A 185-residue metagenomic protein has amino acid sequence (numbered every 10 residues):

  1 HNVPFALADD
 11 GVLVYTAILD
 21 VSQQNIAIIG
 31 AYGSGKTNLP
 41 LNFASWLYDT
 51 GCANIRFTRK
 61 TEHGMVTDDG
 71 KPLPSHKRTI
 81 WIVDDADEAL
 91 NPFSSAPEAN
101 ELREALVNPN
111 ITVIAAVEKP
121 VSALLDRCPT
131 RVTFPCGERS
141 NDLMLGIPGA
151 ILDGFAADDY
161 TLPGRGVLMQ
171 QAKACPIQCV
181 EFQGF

Functional and structural regions predicted by a protein language model:
H1, R103-N110, A115-Q183: Conserved ATP-driven motor cores of ASCE-family P-loop NTPases powering translocation/secretion/packaging/pilus
H1-V14: N-terminal pre-Walker A segment at the start of P-loop NTPase domains
I28: Hydrophobic anchor at the beta1->P-loop junction of P-loop NTPases
A31-G33: The conserved Walker
K36: Conserved lysine of the Walker
L39: Hydrophobic positions on the alpha1 helix immediately C-terminal to the Walker A/P-loop
G51-A53, K77-I80, L106-A115: Loop/turn-to-beta-strand initiation segments
P74-S95, T112: Conserved P-loop NTPase "ATPase switch" module shared by AAA+ and STAND
